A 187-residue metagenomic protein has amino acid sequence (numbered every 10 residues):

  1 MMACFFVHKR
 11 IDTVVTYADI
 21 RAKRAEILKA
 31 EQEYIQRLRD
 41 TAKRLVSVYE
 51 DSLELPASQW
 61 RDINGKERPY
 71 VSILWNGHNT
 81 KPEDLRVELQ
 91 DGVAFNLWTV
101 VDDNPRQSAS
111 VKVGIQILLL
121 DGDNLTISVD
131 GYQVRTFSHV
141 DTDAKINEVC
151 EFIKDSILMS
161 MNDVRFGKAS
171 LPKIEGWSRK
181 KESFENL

Functional and structural regions predicted by a protein language model:
C4-V71: Charge-rich, low-complexity N-terminal segments
K9-T13, I27, E31, I35-L38 (+5 more regions): Intrinsic-disorder-associated interaction segments
A22-K29, E50, E54, D102 (+4 more regions): Generic surface-pattern signal
E50-P105: Polyanion-binding interface signature
E83-E151: Intrinsically disordered, low-complexity regulatory segments enriched in Ser/Thr/Pro and charged residues
D121-L187: Glycine-rich, aromatic-bearing surface loops/beta-hairpins
